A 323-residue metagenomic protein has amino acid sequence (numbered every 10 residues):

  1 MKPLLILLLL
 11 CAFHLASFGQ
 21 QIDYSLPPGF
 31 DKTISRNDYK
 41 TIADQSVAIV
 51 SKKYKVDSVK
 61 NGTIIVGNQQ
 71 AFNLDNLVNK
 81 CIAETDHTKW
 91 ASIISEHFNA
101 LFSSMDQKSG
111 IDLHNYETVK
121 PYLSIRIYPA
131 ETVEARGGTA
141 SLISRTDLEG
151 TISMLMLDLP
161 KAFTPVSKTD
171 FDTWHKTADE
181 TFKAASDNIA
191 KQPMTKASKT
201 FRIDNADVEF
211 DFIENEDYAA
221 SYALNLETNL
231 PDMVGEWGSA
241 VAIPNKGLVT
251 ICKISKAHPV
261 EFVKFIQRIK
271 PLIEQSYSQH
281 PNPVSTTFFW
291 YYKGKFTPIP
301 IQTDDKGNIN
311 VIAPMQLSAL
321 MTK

Functional and structural regions predicted by a protein language model:
M1-Q21: Bacterial Sec-dependent N-terminal signal peptides
I22-F30, V208, I243-K256: Short glycine-rich, basic-tinged beta-strand/loop micro-motifs
Y39-A43, A219-P231, P259-I273: Well-ordered, non-membrane alpha-helical segments in soluble/globular domains
I42-V50, K60-E216: Charged, alpha-helical interface segments at or near domain boundaries
V56-V59, A240-P244: Short beta-strand
K196-K199, V241, Q279-S285: Flexible, glycine/charged-enriched surface loops at secondary-structure junctions
K199-T200, D207-M233, W237: Aromatic/basic-lined ligand-recognition segments that form π-stacking hydrophobic pockets flanked by Lys/Arg to engage
G247-K323: C-terminal structured domains
